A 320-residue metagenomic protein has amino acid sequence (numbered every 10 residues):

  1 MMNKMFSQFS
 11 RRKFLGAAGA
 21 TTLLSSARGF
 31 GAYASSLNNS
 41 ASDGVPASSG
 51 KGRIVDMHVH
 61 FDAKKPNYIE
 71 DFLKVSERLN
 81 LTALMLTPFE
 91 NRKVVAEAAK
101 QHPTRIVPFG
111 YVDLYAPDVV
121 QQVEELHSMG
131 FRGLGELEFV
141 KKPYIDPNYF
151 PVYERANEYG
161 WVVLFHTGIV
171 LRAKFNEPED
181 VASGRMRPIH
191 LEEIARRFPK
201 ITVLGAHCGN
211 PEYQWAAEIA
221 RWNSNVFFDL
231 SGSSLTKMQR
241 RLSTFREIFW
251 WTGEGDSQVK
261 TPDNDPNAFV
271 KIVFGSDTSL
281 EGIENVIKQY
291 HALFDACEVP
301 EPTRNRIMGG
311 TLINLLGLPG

Functional and structural regions predicted by a protein language model:
M2-M57, P66-A83, K93, Q258-V273 (+1 more regions): Mid-to-C-terminal alpha-helical segments outside catalytic/metal-binding sites
S42, Y68, E90-E97, D118-Q122 (+4 more regions): Alpha-helical scaffolding within the catalytic cores of extracellular/periplasmic polymer-degrading hydrolases
P46-G50, L73-R78, V95-R105, Q122-G130 (+5 more regions): Acidic (Asp/Glu)-rich catalytic clusters
V55-V59, A83-L86, P108-G110, L134-G135 (+4 more regions): Hydrophobic faces of well-ordered beta-strands that scaffold small-molecule active sites in alpha/beta enzyme cores
K65-I69, V95, A173-E177, Y213-W222 (+2 more regions): Histidine/acidic-residue-rich catalytic or RNA/ligand-binding cores of hydrolases and nuclease-related proteins
E90-R185, S234-L235: Active-site gating/metal-coordination segments in enzymes
A156, F228, R304: Conserved, mostly hydrophobic/aromatic
F227-R240: His/Asp/Glu-enriched short active-site or ligand-binding loop at hydrolase and phosphoryl-transfer sites
